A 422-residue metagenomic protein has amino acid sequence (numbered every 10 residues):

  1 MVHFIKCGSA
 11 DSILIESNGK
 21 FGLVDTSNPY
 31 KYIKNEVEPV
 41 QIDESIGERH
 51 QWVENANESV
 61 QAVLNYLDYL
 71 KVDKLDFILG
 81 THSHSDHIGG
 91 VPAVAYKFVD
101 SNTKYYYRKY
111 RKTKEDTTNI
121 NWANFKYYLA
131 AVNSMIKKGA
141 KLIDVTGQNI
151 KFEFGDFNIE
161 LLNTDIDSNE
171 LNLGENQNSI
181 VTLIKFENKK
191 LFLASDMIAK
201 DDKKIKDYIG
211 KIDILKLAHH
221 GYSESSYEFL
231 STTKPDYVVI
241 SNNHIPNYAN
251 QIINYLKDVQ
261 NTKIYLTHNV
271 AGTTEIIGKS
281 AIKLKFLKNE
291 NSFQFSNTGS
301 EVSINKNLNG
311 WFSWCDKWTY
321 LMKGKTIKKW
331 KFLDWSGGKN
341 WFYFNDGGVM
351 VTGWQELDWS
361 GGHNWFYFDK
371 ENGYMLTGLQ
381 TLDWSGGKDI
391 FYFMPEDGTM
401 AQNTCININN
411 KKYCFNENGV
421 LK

Functional and structural regions predicted by a protein language model:
M1-D73, D144-K211, E275-N305: Core dinuclear metal-dependent hydrolase active-site scaffold
S9-D11, Y30-K31, S83-G89, K112-E115 (+5 more regions): Active-site environment of divalent metal-dependent phosphoester hydrolases
D73-D76, T103, D213, D236: Conserved acidic residues
D73-D86, L215-H219: Metallo-beta-lactamase
G80, I88-F98, K114-Y127, Y227-S231 (+1 more regions): Metal-dependent catalytic neighborhoods of phosphoester/phosphodiester hydrolases
Y96-S101, D207-K211, F229-K234, L256-Q260: Short, conserved loop/helix-junction motifs that constitute active-site signature segments in enzyme catalytic cores
K104, Y110-D165, L171-N176, Y237 (+1 more regions): Binuclear metal-ion centers of metallo-dependent hydrolases, dominated by the metallo-beta-lactamase
I304-K422: Extracellular adhesion/carbohydrate-binding repeat motifs centered on closely spaced tryptophans
